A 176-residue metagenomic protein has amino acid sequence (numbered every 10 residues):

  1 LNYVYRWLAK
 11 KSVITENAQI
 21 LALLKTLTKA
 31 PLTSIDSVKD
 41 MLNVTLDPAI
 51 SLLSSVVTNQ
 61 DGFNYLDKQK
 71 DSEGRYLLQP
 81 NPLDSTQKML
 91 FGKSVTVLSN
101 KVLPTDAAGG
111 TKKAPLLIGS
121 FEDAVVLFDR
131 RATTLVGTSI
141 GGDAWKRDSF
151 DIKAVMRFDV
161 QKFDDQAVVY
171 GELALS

Functional and structural regions predicted by a protein language model:
L1-S176: Structured, hydrophobic secondary-structure cores that serve as assembly/anchoring elements
